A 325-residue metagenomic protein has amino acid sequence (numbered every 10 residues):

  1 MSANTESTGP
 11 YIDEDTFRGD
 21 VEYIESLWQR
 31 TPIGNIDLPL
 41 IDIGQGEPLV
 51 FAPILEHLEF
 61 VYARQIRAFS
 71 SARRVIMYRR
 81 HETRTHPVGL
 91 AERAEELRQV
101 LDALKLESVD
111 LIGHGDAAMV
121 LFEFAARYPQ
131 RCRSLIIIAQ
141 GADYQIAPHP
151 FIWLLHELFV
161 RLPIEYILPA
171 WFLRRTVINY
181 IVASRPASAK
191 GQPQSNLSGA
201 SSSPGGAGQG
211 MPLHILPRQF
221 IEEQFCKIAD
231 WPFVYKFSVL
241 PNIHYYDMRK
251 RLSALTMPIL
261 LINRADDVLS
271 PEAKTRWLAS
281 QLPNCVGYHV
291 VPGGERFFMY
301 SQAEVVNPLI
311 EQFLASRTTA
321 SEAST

Functional and structural regions predicted by a protein language model:
P32-R84: Conserved HGGG/HGGXW glycine-rich cap/lid loop of the alpha/beta-hydrolase fold
A63, R67, I76-H114: Active-site loop/oxyanion-hole signature of alpha/beta-hydrolase fold enzymes
A126, L135-E165: Flexible "cap/lid" loop of the alpha/beta hydrolase fold
I146-P148, Y166-S253: Conserved alpha/beta-hydrolase catalytic His-Asp/Glu region
L255, L261-N263: Short beta-strand/loop motif that positions the catalytic acidic residue of the alpha/beta-hydrolase fold
V268-K274: Conserved alpha/beta-hydrolase "acid-adjacent" motif
A279-R296: Catalytic histidine neighborhood in serine/cysteine hydrolases with alpha/beta-hydrolase-type architecture
G294-A303, N307: Catalytic histidine-centered segment of alpha/beta-hydrolase-like enzymes
